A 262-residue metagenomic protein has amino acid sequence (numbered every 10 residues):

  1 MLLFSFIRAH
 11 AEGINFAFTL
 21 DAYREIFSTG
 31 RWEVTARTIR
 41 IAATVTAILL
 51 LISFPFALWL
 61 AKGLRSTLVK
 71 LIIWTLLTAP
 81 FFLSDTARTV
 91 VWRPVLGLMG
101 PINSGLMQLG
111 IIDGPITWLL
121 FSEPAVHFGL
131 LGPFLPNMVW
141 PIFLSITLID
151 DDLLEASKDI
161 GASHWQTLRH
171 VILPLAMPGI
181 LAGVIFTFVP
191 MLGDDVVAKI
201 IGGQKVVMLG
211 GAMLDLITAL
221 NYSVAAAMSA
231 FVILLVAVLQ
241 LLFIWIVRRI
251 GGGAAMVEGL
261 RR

Functional and structural regions predicted by a protein language model:
M1-F6, M138-V139, G179-G211: Non-cytoplasmic
M1-R31, V95, M99-G100, G202-Q204 (+1 more regions): Short membrane-interfacial helix/loop motifs at transmembrane-helix boundaries
E12-A17, D195-Y222, E258-R261: Glycine-rich helix-loop "coupling/hinge" segments at transmembrane-helix boundaries in multipass transporters
L20, T89-L131, W165, I201-K205: Membrane-interfacial helix termini and adjacent extracytoplasmic/periplasmic loops of multi-pass transporters
T44-L77, P94, I244-R248: Transmembrane-helix boundary motif in ABC transporter permease subunits
F56, L60, F143-L154, A226-R262: C-terminal transmembrane helix and the adjacent membrane-cytosol boundary/short C-terminal tail of inner/organellar
A79, G132, N137-D152, A162-G193 (+1 more regions): Transmembrane alpha-helices
V126-G129, P133, I185, V207-W245: Hydrophobic alpha-helical transmembrane segments of polytopic membrane proteins
